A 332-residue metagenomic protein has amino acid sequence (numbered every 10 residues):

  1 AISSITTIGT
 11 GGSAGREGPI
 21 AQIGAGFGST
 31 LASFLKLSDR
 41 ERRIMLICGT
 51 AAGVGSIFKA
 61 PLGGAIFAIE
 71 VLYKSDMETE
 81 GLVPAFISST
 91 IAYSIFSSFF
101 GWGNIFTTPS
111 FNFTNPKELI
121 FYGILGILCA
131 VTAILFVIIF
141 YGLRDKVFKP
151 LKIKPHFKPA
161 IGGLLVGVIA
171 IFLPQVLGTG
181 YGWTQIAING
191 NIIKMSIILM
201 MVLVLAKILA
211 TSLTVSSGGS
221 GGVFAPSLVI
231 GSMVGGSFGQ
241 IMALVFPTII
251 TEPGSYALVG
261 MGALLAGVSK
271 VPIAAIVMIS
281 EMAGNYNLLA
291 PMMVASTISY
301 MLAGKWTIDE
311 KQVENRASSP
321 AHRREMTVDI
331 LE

Functional and structural regions predicted by a protein language model:
A1-E332: Alpha-helical transmembrane segments and immediately membrane-proximal extracytoplasmic
